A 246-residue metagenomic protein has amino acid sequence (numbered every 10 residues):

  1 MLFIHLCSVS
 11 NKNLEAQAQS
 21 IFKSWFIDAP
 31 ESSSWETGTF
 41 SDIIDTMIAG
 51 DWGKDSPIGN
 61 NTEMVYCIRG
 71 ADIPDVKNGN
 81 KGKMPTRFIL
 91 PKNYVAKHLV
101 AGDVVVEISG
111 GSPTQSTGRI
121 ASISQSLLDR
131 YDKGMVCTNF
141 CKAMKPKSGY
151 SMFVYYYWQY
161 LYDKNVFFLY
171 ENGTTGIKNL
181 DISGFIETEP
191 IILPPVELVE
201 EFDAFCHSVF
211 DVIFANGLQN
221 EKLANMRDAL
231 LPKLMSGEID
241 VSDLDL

Functional and structural regions predicted by a protein language model:
M1-W52, I192, V196-V241: Non-catalytic DNA-recognition/assembly elements of restriction-modification systems
N11, G70-A71, C137-C141, Y155-N220: Glycine-anchored helix-breaking recognition loops at helix->coil/strand junctions
E36-T37, G53-T62, G82-K83, L169-E171: Short coil/turn segments at secondary-structure boundaries
S41-P57, A71-S112: Sequence-specific dsDNA recognition surfaces
E63-V65, D72, K92-N93, P190: Charge-rich amphipathic alpha-helical interaction elements
R69, A96-L161, E171-F185: A short beta-sheet element
L244-L246: Amphipathic heptad-repeat alpha-helical coiled-coil/stalk segments that mediate oligomerization, filament/stalk
